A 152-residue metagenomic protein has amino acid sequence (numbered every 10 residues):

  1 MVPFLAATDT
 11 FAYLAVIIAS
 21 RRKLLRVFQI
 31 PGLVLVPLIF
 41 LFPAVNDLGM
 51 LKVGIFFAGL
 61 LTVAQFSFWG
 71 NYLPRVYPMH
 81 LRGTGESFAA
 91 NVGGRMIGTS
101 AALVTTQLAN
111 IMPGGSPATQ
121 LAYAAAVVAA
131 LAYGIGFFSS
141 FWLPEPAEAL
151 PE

Functional and structural regions predicted by a protein language model:
M1-F4, M79-G114: A late C-terminal transmembrane helix in Major Facilitator Superfamily
A6-K23: Helix-to-loop junctions at the C-terminal end of transmembrane segments in multipass secondary transporters
L24, Q107-L131: A membrane-interface helix-boundary motif in multi-pass transporters
V27-P31, L35, G54, V128: Residue-level signature of the transmembrane alpha-helical cores of Major Facilitator Superfamily-type secondary
I30-N46: C-terminal ends and interior cores of transmembrane alpha-helices in multi-pass membrane transporters/permeases
I39-P43, Y72, A129-E152: Multi-pass alpha-helical transporter architecture, strongest for 12-TM Major Facilitator/SLC carriers used
L48-A64: Hydrophobic core of transmembrane alpha-helices in multi-pass small-molecule transporters, especially MFS/SLC-type
A64-Y77: Intracellular juxtamembrane helix-capping segments at the cytosolic ends of symmetry-related transmembrane helices
